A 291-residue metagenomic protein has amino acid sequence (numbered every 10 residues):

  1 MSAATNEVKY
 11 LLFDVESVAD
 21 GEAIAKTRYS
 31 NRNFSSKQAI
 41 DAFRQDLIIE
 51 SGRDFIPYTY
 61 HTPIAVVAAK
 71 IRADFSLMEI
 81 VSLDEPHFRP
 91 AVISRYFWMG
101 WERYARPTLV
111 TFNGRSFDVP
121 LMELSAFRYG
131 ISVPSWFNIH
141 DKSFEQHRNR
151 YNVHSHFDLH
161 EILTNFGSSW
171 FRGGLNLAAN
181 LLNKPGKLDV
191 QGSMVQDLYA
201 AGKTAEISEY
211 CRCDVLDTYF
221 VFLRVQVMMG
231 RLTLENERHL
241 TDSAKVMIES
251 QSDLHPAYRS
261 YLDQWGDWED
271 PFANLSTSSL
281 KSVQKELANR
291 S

Functional and structural regions predicted by a protein language model:
M1-S291: DEDD superfamily 3′-5′ metal-dependent exonuclease/proofreading module
